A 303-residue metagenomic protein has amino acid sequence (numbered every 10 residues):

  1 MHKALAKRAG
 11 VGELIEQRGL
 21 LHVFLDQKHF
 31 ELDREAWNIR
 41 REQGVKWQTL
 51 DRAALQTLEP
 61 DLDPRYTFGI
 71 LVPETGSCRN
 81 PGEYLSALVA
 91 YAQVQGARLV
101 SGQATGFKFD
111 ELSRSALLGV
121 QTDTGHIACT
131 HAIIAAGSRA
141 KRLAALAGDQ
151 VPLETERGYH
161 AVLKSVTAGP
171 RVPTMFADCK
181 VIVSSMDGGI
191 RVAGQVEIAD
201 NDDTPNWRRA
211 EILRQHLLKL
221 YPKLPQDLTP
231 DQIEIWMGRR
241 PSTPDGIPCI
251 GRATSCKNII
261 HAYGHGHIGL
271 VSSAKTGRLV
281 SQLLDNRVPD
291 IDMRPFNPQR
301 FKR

Functional and structural regions predicted by a protein language model:
M1-A87: Rossmann-like flavin
A4-I15, V45-K46, V94-R98, D149 (+2 more regions): Surface-exposed helix-capping loop/turn segments at secondary-structure junctions
W47, P81, A177-D178, L218-R303: C-terminal catalytic lobe of FAD-dependent flavoproteins
L50-E59, S77, R98-L118: A conserved short coil-to-beta-strand element within the FAD-binding core of flavoproteins
P73-V89, S138-R139, R209-H216, G269 (+1 more regions): Mid-domain beta-loop-alpha active-site segment that forms a flexible, acidic cofactor/metal-binding surface
G96-R98, I190, I259: Short, conserved active-site loop motifs that form the nucleotide-linked donor/cofactor pocket
G106-F109, A116, H126-K257: Active-site substrate-recognition segment that forms the wall of the catalytic cavity or substrate channel
